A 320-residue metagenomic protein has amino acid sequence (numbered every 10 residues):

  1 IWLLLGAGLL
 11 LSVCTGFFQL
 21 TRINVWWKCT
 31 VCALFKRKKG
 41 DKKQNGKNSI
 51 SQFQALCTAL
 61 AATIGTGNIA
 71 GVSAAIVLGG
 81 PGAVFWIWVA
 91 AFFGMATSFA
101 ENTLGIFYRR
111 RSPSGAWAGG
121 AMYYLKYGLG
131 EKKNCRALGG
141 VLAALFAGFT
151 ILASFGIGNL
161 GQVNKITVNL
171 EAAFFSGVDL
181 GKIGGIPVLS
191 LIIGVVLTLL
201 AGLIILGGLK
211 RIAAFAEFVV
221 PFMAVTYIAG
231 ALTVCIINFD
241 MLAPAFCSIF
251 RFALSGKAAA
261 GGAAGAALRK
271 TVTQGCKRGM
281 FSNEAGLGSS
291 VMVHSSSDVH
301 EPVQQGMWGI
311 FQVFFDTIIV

Functional and structural regions predicted by a protein language model:
I1-T66, I76-A83, G94: N-terminal alpha-helical transmembrane segments of multi-pass membrane transport and channel/translocase proteins
L3, A7-W27, L142, F146-A147 (+2 more regions): Membrane-interface loop-to-helix entry segments
L5-S12, A55-A59, I87-A91, A144-F155 (+5 more regions): Hydrophobic alpha-helical transmembrane segments of multi-pass small-molecule transporters/permeases
L11-S12, A90-G115, K126-N164, A172-I204: Helix-loop-helix module between adjacent transmembrane segments
K39-I76, L104-L129, L145, I151 (+1 more regions): Alpha-helical membrane segments and immediately flanking helix-loop junctions that form or couple to the substrate/ion
G94-E101, G230, F315-V320: Alpha-helical transmembrane segments of multipass membrane proteins
W117-Y124, V220-L232, T317-V320: Small-residue-rich segments of transmembrane alpha-helices in multi-pass membrane proteins, especially helix faces
G177, L203-K210, A214-S290, S295 (+2 more regions): Membrane-embedded translocation segments of transport machinery
